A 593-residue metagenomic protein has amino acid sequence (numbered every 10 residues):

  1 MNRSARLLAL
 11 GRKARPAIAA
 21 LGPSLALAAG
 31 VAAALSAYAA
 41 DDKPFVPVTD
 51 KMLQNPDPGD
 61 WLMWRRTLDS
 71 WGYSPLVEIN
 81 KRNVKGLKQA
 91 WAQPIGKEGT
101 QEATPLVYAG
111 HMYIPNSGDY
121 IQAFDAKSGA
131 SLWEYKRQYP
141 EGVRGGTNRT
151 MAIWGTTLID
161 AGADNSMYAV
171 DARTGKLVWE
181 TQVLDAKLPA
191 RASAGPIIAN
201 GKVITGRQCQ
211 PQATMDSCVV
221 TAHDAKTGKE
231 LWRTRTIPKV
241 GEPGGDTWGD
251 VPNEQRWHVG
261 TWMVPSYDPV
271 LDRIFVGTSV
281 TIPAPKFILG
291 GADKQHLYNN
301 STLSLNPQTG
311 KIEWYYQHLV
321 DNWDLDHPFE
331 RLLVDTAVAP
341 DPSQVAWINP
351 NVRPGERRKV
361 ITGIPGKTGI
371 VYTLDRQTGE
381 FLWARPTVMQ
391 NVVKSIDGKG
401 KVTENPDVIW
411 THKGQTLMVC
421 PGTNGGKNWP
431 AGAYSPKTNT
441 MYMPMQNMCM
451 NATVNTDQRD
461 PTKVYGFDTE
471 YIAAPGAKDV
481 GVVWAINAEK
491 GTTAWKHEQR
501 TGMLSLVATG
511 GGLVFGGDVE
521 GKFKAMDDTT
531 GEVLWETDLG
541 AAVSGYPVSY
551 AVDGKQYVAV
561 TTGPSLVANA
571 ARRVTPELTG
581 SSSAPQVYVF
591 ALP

Functional and structural regions predicted by a protein language model:
M1-A17: N-terminal secretory signal peptides that target proteins for export/translocation
A19-A34: Bacterial N-terminal signal peptides
D41-Q89, T236, V240-G241, N405-V408 (+2 more regions): Blade/loop signatures of beta-propeller domains
W61-R65, E98-Y120, V143-M167, R191-T214 (+7 more regions): Repeat-blade elements of multi-bladed beta-propeller folds
Q93-T104, E134-G155, E180-G195, R235-V264 (+10 more regions): Extracytoplasmic beta-rich repeat domains
A126-S128, D171-T174, A225-T227, P307-T309 (+4 more regions): Short loop/turn segments that connect beta-strands within beta-propeller blades
V548-P593: Blade-level signature of beta-propeller repeat domains, shared across WD40, Kelch, NHL, RCC1 and BNR/Asp-box propellers
